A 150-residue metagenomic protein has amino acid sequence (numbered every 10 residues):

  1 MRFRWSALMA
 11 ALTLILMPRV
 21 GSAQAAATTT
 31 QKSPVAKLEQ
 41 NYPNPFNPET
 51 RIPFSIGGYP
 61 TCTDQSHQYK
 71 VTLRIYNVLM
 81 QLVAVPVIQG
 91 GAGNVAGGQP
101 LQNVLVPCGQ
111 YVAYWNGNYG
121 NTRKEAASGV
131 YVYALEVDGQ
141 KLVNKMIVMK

Functional and structural regions predicted by a protein language model:
M1-M9: Bacterial N-terminal signal peptides that target proteins for export
M9-M17: Bacterial N-terminal signal peptides
R19-A23: Sec/Tat signal peptide C-region and signal peptidase I cleavage site
A25-K150: Short loop/turn motifs at secondary-structure boundaries
